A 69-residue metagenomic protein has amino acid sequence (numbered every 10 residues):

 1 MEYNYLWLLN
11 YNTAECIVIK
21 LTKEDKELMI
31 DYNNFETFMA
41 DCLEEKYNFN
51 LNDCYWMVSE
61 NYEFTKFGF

Functional and structural regions predicted by a protein language model:
E2-N33: N-terminal acidic leader/helix
E36-F69: Short, mixed-charge low-complexity intrinsically disordered segments
